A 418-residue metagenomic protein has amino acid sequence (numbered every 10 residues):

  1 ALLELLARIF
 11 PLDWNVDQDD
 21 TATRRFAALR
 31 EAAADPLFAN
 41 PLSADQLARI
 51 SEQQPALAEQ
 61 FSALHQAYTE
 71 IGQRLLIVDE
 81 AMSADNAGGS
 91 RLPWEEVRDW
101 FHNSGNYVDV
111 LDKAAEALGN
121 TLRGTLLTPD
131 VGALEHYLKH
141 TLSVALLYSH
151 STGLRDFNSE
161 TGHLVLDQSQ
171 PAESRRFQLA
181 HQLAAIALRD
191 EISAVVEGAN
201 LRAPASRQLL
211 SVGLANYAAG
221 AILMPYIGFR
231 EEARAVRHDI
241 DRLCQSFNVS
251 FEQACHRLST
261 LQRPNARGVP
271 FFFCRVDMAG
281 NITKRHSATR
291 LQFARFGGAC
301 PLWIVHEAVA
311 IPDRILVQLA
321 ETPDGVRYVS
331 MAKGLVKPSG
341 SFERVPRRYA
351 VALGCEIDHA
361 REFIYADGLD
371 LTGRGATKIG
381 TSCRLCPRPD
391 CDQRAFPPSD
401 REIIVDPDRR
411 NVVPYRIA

Functional and structural regions predicted by a protein language model:
L2-A418: Short juxta-domain linker segments that transition from a proline/glycine-rich, charged coil into a short amphipathic
